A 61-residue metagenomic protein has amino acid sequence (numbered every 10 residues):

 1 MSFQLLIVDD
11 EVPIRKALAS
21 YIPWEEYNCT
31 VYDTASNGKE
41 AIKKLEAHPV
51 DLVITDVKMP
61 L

Functional and structural regions predicted by a protein language model:
M1-Q4: Non-catalytic signal-transmission and effector/linker regions of two-component phosphorelay proteins
D9, D56: Active-site residues of response regulator receiver
V12-D33: Two-component/phosphorelay signaling modules centered on CheY-like receiver
T34-K43: Helix N-cap/capping motif at the beta->alpha junctions
H48-L52: Short acidic/histidine-rich motifs immediately flanking catalytic phosphotransfer sites in two-component signaling
M59: Receiver (REC) domain active-site loop signature in two-component systems and cognate sites in sensor histidine kinases
